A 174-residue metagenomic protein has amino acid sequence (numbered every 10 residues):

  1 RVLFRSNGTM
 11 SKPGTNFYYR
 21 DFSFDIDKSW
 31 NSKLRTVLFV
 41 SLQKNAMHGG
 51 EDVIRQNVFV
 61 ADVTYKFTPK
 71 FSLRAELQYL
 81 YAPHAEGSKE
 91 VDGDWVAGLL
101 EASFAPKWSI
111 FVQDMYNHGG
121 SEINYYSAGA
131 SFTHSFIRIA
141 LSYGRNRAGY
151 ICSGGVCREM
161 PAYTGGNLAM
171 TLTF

Functional and structural regions predicted by a protein language model:
R1-F174: Exposed, low-structure sequence patches enriched in small/polar residues
